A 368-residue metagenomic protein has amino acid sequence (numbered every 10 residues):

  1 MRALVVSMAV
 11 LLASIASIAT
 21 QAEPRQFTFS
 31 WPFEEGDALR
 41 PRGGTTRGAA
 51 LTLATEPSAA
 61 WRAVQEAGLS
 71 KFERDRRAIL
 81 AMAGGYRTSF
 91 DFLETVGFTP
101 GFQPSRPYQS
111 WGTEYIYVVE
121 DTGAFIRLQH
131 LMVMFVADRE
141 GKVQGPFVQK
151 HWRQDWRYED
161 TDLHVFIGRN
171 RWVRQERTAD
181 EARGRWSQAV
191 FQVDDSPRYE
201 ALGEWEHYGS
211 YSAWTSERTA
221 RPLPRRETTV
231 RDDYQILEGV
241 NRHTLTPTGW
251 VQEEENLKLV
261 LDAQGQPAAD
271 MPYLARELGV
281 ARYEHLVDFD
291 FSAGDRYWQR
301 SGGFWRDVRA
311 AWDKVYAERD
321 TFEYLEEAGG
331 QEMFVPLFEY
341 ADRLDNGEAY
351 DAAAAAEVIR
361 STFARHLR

Functional and structural regions predicted by a protein language model:
M1-A3: Positively charged n-region of N-terminal signal peptides that target proteins for export
S7-I15: Bacterial N-terminal signal peptides
A22-A81, E94-T99, P104-R106, F125-R127 (+3 more regions): Amphipathic/hydrophobic helical signal segments and adjacent flexible N-terminal regions that mediate secretion
L80-G84, V118-A124, R242-W250, H285-D290: A short, structured loop/turn motif at beta-sheet edges
P104-R106, S110-E120, E238-L245, D270-M271 (+1 more regions): Hydrophobic/aromatic beta-strand elements that line small-molecule binding cavities or substrate pockets in beta-rich
E120-W152, W156, D160-V165: Extended amphipathic alpha-helical segments with heptad-repeat/coiled-coil character used for oligomerization, fusion
T178-E238: Short helix-loop boundary/capping segments
T215-A263, Y273: Extended serine/threonine-enriched, polar tracts that run as long, contiguous segments within proteins
